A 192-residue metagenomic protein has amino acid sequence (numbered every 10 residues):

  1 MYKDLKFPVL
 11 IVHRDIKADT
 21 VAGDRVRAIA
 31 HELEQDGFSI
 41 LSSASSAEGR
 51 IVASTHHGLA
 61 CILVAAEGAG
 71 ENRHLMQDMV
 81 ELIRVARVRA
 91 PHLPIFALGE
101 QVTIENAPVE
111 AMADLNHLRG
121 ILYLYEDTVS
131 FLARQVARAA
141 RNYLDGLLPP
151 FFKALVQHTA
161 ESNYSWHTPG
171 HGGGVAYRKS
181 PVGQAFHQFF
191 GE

Functional and structural regions predicted by a protein language model:
M1-E32, D36-S39, V129-E192: Non-catalytic signal-transmission and effector/linker regions of two-component phosphorelay proteins
V12-R14, S43, I62: Conserved sequence signature across two-component system core domains
A22-V26, S46, G58-H92, G99-P108: Conserved phosphotransfer microenvironments
A47-I51: Short alpha-helical segment
A53, A86-V88, A113: N-terminal cationic-hydrophobic initiation segments that often serve targeting/anchoring roles
V109-Y123, D127: As written
